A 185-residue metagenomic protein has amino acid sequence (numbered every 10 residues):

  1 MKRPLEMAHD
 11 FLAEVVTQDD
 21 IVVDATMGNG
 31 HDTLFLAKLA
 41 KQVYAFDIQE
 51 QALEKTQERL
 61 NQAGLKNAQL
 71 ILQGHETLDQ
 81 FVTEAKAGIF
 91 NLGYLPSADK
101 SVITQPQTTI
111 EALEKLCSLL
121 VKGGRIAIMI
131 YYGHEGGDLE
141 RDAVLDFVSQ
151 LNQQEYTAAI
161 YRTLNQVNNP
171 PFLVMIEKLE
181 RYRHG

Functional and structural regions predicted by a protein language model:
M1-I21: S-adenosyl-L-methionine
T17, L65, L120-K122: Helix-to-beta-strand junctions that scaffold the AdoMet/dcAdoMet cofactor pocket in Class I SAM-dependent enzymes
N29-A40: Conserved SAM-binding loop of SAM-dependent methyltransferases across substrates and taxa, primarily the Class I
Q42-D47: Conserved SAM-binding motif I beta-strand of class I
E54-E84: S-adenosyl-L-methionine
G93-E111: Mobile active-site "lid"/loop adjacent to the S-adenosyl-L-methionine
L119, G123-I130: Conserved beta-strand signature within the Rossmann-like core of class I S-adenosyl-L-methionine
G137-G185: Class I S-adenosyl-L-methionine
